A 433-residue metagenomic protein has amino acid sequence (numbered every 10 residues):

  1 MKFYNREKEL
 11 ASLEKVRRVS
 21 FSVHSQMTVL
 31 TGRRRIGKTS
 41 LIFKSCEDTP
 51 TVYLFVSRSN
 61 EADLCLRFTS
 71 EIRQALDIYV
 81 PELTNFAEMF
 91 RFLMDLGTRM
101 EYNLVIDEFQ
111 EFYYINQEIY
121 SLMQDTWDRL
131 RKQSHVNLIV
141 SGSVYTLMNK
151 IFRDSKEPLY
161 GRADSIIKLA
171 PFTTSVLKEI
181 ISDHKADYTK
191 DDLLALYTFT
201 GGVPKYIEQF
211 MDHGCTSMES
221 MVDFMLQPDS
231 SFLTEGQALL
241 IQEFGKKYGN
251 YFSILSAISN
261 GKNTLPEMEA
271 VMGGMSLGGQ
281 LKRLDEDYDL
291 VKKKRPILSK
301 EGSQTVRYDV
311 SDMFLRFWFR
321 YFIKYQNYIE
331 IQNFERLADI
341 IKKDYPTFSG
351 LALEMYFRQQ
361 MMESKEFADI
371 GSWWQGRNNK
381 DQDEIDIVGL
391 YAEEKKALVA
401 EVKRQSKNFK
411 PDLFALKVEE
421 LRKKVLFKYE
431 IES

Functional and structural regions predicted by a protein language model:
M1-D339: Phosphate-binding site recognition
Q304-S433: A cross-kingdom feature that marks ATP-driven nucleic-acid transaction machinery
